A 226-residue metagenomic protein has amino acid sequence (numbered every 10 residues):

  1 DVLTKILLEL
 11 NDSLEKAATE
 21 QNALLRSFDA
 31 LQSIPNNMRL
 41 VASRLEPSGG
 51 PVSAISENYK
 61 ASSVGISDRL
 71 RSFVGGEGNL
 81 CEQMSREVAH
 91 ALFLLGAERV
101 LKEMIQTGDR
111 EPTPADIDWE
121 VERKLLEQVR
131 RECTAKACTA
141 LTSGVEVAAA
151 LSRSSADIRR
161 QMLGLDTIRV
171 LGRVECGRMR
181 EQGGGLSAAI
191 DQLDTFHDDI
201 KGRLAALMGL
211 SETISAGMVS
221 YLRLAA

Functional and structural regions predicted by a protein language model:
D1-A226: Acidic, heptad-repeat coiled-coil helices used for dimerization/signal transmission
